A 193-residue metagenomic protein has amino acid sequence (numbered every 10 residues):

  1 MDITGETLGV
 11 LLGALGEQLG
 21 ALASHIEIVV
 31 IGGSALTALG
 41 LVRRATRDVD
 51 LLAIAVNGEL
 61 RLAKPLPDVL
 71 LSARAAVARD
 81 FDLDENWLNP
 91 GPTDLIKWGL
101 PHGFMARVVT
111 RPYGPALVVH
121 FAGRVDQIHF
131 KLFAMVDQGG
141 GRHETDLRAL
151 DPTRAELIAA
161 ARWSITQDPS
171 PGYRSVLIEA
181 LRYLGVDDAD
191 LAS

Functional and structural regions predicted by a protein language model:
M1-S193: Compositionally biased terminal segments of proteins
